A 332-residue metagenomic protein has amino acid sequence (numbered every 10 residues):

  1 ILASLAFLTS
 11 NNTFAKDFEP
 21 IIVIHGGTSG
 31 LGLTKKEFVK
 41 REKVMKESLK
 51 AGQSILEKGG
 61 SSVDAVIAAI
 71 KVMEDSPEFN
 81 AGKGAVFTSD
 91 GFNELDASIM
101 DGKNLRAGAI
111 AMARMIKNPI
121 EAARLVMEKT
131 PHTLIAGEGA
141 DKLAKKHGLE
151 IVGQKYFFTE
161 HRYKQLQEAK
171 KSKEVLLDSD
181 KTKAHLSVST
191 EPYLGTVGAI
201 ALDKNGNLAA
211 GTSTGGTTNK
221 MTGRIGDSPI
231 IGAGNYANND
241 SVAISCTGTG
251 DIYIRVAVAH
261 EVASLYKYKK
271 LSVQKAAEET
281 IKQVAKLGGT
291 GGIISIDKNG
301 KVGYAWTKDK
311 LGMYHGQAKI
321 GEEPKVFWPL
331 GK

Functional and structural regions predicted by a protein language model:
I1-D17: Bacterial Sec-dependent N-terminal signal peptides
K16-K332: Alpha/propeptide regions of enzymes that mature by internal proteolysis
